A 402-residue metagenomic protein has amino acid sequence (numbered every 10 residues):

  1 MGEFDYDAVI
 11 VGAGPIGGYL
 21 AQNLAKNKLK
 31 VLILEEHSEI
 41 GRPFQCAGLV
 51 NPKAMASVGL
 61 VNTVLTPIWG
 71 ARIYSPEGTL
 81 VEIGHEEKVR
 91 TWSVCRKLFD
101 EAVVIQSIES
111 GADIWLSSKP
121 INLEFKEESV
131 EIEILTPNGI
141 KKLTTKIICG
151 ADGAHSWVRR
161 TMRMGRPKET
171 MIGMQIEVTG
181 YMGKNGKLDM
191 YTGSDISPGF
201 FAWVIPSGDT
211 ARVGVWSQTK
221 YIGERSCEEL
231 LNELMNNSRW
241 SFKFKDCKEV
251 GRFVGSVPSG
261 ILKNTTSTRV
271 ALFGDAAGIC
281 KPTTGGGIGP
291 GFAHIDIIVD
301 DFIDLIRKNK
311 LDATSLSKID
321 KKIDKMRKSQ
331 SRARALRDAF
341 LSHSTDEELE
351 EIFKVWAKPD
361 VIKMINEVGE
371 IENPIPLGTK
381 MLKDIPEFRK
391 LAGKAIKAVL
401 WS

Functional and structural regions predicted by a protein language model:
G2-G14: Beta1/beta-strand and adjacent pyrophosphate-binding region of the FAD-binding site in flavoprotein oxidoreductases
A13, N23, Q106-F242, G278: Predominantly flavin-linked oxidoreductase catalytic cores and closely associated redox partners
G17-G18: N-terminal Rossmann-fold NAD(P) dinucleotide-binding loop
Q22-F44: Glycine-rich FAD pyrophosphate-binding loop
G41, S57-R72, G165-T170, A313-S315: A short alpha-helix-loop-beta-strand transition element characteristic of N-terminal alpha/beta dinucleotide-binding
N51-A102: A conserved beta-strand/loop capping segment in the N-terminal third of enzymes that catalyze redox or closely related
N122, I222-F302, I306-R307, S317: FAD/FMN-dependent oxidoreductases across multiple families
I303-S402: C-terminal helical "tail/cap" subdomain of flavin- and related membrane-associated enzymes
